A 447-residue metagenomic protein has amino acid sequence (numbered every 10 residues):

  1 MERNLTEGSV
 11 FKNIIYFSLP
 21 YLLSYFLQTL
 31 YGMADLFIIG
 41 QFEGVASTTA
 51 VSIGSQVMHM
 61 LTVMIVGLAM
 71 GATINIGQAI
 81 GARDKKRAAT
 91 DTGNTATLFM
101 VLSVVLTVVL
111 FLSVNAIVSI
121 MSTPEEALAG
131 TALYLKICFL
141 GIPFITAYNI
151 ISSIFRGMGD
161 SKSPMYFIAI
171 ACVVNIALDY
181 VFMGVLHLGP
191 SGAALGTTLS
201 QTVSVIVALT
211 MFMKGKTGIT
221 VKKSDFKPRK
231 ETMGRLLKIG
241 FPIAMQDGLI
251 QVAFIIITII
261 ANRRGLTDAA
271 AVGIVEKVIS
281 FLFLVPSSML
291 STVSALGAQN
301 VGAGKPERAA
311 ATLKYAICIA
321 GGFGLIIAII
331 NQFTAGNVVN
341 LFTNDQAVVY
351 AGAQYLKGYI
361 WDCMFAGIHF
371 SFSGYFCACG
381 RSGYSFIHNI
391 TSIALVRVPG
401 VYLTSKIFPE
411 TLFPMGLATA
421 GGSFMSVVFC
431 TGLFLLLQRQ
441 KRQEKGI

Functional and structural regions predicted by a protein language model:
M1-S18, I76-G141, V185-F241, G297-D362 (+1 more regions): Short alpha-helical transmembrane segments in multi-pass integral membrane proteins
K12-T73, G77, F241-A261: Signature of the first transmembrane helix
Y16-G32, I137, A171, S200-S204 (+4 more regions): Transmembrane helical elements of multi-pass membrane transporters/channels
L22, F26, L30, A34 (+17 more regions): Generic alpha-helical transmembrane segments of integral inner-membrane proteins, especially permease/transport modules
L30-T49, V118-E125, V181-L188, G248-F281 (+3 more regions): Helix-terminus/linker motif at the lipid-water interface of multi-pass membrane proteins
V45-Q56, L135, A194, L266-F281 (+2 more regions): Small-residue hotspots at the loop-to-helix junctions and early N-terminal turns of transmembrane alpha-helices
T48-V108, I145-P164, T258, A271-A335 (+1 more regions): Small-residue-rich hydrophobic transmembrane alpha-helices
C138-R156, P164-C172, A193-I206, S287-L290 (+3 more regions): Short runs within selected transmembrane alpha-helices of multi-pass transporters and secretion channels
